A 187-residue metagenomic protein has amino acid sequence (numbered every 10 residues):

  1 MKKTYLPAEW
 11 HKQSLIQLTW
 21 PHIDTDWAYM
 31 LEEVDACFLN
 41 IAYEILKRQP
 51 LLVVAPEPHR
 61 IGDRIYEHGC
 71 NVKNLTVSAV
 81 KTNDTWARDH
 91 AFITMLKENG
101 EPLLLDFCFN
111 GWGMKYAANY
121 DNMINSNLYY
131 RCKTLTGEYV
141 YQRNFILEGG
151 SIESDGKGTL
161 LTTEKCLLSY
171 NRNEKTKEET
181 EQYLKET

Functional and structural regions predicted by a protein language model:
M1-T187: The feature marks the mature, well-folded catalytic cores of soluble enzymes
